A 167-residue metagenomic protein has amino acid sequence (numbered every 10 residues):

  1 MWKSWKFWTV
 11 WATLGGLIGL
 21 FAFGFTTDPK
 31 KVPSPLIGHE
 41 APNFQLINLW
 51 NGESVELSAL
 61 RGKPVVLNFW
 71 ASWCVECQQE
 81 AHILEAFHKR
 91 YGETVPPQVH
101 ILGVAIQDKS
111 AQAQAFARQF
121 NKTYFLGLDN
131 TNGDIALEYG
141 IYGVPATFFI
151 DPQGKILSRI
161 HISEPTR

Functional and structural regions predicted by a protein language model:
M1-Q45: N-terminal targeting signals for export/organelle localization
P42, E56, W70, H100-L102: Conserved Rossmann-like nucleotide-binding pocket used by diverse enzymes that bind dinucleotide cofactors
F44-V65: A short beta-strand-turn-helix
G62-P64, P97-V99, Y124: Loop/turn elements at helix/coil->beta-strand transitions in domains of secreted/extracellular proteins
K63-V65, W70-W73, G143: Short pre-active-site segment immediately N-terminal to redox-active cysteine/selenocysteine motifs in thiol-based
Q78-F120, L128-L137: Structural microenvironment flanking redox-active thiols in thiol-disulfide oxidoreductases
R118-T123, L128-S163, R167: Thiol/disulfide oxidoreductase modules built on the thioredoxin-like
